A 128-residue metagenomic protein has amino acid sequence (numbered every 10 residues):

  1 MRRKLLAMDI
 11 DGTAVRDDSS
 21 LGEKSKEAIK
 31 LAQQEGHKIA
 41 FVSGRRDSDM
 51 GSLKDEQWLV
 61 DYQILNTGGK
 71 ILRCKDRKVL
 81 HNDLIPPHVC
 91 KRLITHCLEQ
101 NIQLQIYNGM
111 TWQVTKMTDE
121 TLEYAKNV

Functional and structural regions predicted by a protein language model:
R2-S19, L93: Asp-based phosphoryl-transfer active-site loop
E23-A125: Active-site phosphate-binding/coordination module
V128: Anionic-ligand binding region
